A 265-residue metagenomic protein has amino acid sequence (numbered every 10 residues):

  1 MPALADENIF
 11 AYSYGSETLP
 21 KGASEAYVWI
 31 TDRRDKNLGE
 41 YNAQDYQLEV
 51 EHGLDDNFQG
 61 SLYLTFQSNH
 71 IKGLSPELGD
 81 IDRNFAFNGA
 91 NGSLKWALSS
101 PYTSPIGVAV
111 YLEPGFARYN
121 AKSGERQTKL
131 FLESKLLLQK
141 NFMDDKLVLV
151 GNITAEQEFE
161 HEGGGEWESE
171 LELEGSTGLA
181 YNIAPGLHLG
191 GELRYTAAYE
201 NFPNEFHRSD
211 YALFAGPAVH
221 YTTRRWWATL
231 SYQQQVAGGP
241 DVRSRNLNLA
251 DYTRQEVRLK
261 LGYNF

Functional and structural regions predicted by a protein language model:
L4-Y263: Transmembrane beta-barrel domains of Gram-negative outer membranes and organellar outer membranes
